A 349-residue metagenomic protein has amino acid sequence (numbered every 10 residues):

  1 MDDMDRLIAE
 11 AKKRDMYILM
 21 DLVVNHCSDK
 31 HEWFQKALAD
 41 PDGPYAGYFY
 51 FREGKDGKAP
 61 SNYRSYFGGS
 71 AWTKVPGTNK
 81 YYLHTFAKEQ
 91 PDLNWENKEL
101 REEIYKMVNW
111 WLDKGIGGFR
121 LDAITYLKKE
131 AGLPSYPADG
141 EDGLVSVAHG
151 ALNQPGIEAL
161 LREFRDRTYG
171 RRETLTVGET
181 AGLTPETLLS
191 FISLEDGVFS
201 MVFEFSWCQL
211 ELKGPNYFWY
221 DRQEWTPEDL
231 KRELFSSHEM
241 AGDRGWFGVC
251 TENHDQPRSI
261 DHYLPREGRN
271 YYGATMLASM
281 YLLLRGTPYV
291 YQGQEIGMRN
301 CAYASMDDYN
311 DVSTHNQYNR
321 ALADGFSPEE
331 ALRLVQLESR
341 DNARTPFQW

Functional and structural regions predicted by a protein language model:
M1-W349: Active-site and adjacent substrate-binding regions of carbohydrate-active enzymes
